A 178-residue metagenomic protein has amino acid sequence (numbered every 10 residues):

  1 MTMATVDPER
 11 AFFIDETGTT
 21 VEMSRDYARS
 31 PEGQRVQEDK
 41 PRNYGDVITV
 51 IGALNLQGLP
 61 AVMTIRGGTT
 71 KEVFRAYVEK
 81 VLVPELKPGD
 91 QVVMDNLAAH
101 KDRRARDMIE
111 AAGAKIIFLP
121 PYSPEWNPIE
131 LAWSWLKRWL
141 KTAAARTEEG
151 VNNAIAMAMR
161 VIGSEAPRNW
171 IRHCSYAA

Functional and structural regions predicted by a protein language model:
M1-K80, H173: Extended, low-complexity cationic-aromatic segments
D7-A11, I129-A178: C-terminal anion-handling pockets and recognition modules
F13-I14, V92-M94, F118-P120, R172: Short beta-strand segments
I14-G18, G52, V78, V92-A98 (+3 more regions): Short, conserved catalytic/metal-binding motifs centered on acidic residues
T20, T69, V92-R106, P121-W126: Acidic, metal-coordinating catalytic cores used for nucleic-acid/nucleotide bond scission and strand-transfer chemistry
V47, D95-N96, I117-K141, E149: RNase H-like two-metal-ion nuclease catalytic core shared by retroviral integrases and related mobile-element nucleases
A112-G113: Short, structured coil segments at secondary-structure junctions
